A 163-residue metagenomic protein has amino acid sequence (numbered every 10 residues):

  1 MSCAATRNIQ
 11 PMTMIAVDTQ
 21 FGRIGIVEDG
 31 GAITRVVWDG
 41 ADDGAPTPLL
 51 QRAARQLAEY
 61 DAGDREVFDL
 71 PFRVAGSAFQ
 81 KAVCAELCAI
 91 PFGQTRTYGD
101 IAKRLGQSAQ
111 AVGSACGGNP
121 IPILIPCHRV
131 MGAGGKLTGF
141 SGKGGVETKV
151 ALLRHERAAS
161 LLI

Functional and structural regions predicted by a protein language model:
M1-Q107, H155-I163: Basic nucleic-acid-binding alpha-helical/helix-turn surface characteristic of O6-alkylguanine DNA
V83, G132-A133: N-terminal alpha-helical segment
L87, C127-H128, L152: Structural signal for hydrophobic
G117: Residue-level detection of the helix-turn-helix DNA-binding "recognition helix"
P120-I121: C-terminal flanking helix
L124-G132: Short Lys/Arg-enriched helix C-cap and helix-to-coil transition segments that create basic nucleic-acid-contact patches
K136-I163: …primarily DNA-binding HTH/wHTH and HhH modules…
